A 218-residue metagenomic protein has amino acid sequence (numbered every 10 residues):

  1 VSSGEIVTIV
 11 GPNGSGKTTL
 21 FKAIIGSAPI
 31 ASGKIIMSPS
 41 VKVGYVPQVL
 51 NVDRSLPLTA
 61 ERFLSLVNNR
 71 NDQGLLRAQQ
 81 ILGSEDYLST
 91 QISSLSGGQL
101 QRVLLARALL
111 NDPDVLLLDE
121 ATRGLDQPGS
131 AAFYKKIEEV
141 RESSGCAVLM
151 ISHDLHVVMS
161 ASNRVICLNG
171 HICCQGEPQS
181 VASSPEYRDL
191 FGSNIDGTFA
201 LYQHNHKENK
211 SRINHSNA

Functional and structural regions predicted by a protein language model:
D72-Y87: Conserved ABC ATPase "signature" region
Q91-L95, Q99: Conserved ABC ATPase signature
L105: Hydrophobic anchor residue at the start of the ABC signature
L116-D119: Catalytic Walker B motif of ABC-type/P-loop ATPase nucleotide-binding domains
S152-H153: H-loop/switch region of ABC-family ATPase nucleotide-binding domains
V165-E177: H-loop (His-switch) and adjacent beta-strand-loop-beta switch element of ABC-type ATPase nucleotide-binding domains
S183, F191-A218: ABC ATPase nucleotide-binding domains
